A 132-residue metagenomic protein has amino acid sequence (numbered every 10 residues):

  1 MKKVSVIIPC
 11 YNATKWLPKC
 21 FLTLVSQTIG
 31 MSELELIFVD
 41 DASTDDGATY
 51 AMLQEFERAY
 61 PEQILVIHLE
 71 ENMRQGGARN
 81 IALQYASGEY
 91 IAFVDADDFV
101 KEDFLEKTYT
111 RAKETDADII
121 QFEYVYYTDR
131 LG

Functional and structural regions predicted by a protein language model:
M1-G132: Nucleotide-sugar donor-binding/catalytic module of glycosyltransferases that assemble extracellular/cell-envelope
